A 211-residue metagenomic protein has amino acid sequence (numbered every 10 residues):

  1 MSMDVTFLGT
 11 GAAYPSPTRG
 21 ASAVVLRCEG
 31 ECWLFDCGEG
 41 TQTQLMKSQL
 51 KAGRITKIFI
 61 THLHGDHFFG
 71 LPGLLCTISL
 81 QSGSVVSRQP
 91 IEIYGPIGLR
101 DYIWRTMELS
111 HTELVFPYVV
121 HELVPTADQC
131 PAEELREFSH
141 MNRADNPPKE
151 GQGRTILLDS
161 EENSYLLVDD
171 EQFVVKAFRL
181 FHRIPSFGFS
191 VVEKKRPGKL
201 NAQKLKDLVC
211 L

Functional and structural regions predicted by a protein language model:
M1-L211: Binuclear metal-dependent hydrolase catalytic cores
